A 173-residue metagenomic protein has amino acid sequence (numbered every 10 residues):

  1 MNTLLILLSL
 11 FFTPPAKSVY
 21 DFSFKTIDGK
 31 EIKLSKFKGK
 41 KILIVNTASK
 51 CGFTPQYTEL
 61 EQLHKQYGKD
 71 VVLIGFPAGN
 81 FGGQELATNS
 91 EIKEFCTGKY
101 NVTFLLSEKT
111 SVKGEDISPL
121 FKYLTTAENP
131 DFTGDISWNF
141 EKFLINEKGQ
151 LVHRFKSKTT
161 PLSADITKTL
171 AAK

Functional and structural regions predicted by a protein language model:
N2-F11: Sec-dependent N-terminal signal peptides
F11-S35, P119: N-terminal "domain-start" segment that seeds a small globular fold
K40-I42, K50, T54-G79, T97-Y100: Conserved helix-turn-beta segment immediately C-terminal to the redox Cys motif in thioredoxin-like folds
I42-V45, V72-F76, L105-E108, L144 (+1 more regions): Structural recognition of the beta-strand scaffold that forms the well-ordered cores of secreted hydrolase catalytic
V71-A87, T103-G114: Thiol-based oxidoreductase modules, predominantly thioredoxin-like and allied folds used for disulfide exchange
S90-N139: Short, internal strand/loop/helix patches that form the active-site neighborhood or redox-interaction surface
P119-K122, T126-K173: Thiol-/selenol-based redox modules, centered on thioredoxin-like and closely related oxidoreductase domains
